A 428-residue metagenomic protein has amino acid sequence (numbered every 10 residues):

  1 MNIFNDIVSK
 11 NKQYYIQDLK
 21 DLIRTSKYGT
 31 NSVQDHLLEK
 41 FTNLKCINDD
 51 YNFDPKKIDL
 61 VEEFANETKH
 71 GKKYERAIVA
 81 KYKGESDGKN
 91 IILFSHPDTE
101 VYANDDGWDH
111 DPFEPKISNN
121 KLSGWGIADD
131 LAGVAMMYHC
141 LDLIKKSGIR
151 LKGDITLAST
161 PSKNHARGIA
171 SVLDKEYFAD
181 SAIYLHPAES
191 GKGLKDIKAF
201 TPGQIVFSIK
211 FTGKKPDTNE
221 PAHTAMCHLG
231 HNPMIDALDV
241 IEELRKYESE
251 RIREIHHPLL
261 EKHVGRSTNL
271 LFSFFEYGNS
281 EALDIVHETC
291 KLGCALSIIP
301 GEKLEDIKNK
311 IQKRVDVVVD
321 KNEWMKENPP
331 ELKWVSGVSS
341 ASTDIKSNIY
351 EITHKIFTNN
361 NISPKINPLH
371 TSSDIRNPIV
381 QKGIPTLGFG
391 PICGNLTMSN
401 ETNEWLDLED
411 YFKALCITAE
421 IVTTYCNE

Functional and structural regions predicted by a protein language model:
M1-I92, H96-A103, T289-A295, I307-K310 (+1 more regions): N-terminal helical capping/dimerization or prosegment-like subdomains of hydrolases acting on amide or phosphate bonds
I7, I58, K210-T212, P216 (+1 more regions): Zn-dependent metallopeptidase/amidohydrolase metal-coordination segment
L22-R24, L259-E261, F275, A295-I299 (+3 more regions): A short beta-alpha structural unit
E62, N66-I78, S86-T156, T402 (+1 more regions): Active-site metal-coordination/substrate-binding segment of hydrolases, especially metallo-dependent peptidases
K121-P202, K262, C426-N427: Acidic/histidine-rich catalytic neighborhood of metal-dependent amide-processing enzymes
D196-K198, L259-L260, F272-S280, L369-G388: Short glycine-rich, acidic/polar surface loops and turns
A199, T218-V286, P300-P329: Acidic-enriched catalytic cores of C-N bond-cleaving enzymes acting on peptides and small amides
D239-S249, S339-L387: Active-site-adjacent substrate-binding region of metalloamidase/peptidase-like peptide-processing proteins
